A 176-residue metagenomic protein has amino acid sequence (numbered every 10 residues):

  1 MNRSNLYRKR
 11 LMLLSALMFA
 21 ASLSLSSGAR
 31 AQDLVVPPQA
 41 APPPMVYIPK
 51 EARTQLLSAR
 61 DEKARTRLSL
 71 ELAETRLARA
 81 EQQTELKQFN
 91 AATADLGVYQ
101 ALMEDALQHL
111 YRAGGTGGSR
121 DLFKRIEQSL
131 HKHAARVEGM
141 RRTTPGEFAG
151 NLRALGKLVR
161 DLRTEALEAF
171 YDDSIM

Functional and structural regions predicted by a protein language model:
M1-K9: N-terminal secretory signal peptides that target proteins for export/translocation
M1-N2, A20, T116: Extended interaction regions within the primary functional domain
N2, A29-R30: N-terminal start-of-domain structural block
K9-L11, A31: Hydrophobic alpha-helical segments, especially transmembrane helices and their immediate juxtamembrane helical caps
R10, A16-L17, L77: Short hydrophobic "helix-edge" motifs at membrane interfaces and signal-peptide entry regions
L14-S26: Bacterial N-terminal signal peptides
A31-M176: Long, charged/polar, soluble alpha-helical segments
